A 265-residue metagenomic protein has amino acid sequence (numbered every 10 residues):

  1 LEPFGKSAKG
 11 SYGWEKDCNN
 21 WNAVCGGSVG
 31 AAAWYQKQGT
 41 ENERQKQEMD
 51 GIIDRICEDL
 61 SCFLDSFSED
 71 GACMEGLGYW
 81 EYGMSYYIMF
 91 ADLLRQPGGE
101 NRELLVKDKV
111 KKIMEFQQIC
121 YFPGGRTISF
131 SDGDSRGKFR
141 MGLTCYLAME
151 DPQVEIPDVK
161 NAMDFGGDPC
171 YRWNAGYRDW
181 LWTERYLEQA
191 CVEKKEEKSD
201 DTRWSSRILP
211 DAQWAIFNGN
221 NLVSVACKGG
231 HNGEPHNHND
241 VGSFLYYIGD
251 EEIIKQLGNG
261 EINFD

Functional and structural regions predicted by a protein language model:
L1-R126, G133-D134: Aromatic-lined, polymer-binding surfaces characteristic of secreted/periplasmic polysaccharide-degrading enzymes
Q36, Y79-K255: Carbohydrate-active enzyme catalytic cores, enriched for enzymes that act on polyanionic acidic polysaccharides
I254-D265: C-terminal, non-catalytic macromolecule-binding modules
